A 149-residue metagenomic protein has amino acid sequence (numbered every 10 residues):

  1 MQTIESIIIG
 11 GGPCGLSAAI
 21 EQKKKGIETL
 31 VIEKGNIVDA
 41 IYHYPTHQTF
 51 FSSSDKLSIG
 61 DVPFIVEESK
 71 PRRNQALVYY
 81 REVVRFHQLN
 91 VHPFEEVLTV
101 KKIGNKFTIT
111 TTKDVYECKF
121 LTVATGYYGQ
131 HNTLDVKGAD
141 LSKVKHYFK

Functional and structural regions predicted by a protein language model:
M1-T3: Short helix-loop-beta connector
S6, P13-L89: Beta1-alpha1 glycine-rich phosphate/pyrophosphate-binding loop at the start of Rossmann-like nucleotide-binding domains
I7-I9, I109, V115-Y128: Short hydrophobic core segments
G15, V38, T99, Y128-Q130: Glycine-rich nucleotide phosphate-binding loop and flanking beta-alpha elements of Rossmann-like dinucleotide-binding
A18, I41, K102, N132-L134: Short glycine-/acidic-enriched loop or helix-start segments at secondary-structure transitions that form or flank
V91-E95, T111, H146-F148: Short loop/edge segments at beta-strand edges and connector loops that shape dinucleotide/nucleotide cofactor-binding
P93-F107: A conserved short coil-to-beta-strand element within the FAD-binding core of flavoproteins
T125-K149: Glycine-rich dinucleotide-binding loop and its adjacent helix/turn
